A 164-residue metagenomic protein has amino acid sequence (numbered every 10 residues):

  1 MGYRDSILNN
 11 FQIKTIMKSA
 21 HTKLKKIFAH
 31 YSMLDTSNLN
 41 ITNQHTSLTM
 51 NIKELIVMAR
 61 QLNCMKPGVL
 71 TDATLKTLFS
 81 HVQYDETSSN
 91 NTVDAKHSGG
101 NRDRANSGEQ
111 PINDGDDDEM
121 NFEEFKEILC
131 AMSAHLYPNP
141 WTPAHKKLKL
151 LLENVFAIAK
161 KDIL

Functional and structural regions predicted by a protein language model:
M1-L164: EF-hand and EF-hand-like helix-loop-helix modules
